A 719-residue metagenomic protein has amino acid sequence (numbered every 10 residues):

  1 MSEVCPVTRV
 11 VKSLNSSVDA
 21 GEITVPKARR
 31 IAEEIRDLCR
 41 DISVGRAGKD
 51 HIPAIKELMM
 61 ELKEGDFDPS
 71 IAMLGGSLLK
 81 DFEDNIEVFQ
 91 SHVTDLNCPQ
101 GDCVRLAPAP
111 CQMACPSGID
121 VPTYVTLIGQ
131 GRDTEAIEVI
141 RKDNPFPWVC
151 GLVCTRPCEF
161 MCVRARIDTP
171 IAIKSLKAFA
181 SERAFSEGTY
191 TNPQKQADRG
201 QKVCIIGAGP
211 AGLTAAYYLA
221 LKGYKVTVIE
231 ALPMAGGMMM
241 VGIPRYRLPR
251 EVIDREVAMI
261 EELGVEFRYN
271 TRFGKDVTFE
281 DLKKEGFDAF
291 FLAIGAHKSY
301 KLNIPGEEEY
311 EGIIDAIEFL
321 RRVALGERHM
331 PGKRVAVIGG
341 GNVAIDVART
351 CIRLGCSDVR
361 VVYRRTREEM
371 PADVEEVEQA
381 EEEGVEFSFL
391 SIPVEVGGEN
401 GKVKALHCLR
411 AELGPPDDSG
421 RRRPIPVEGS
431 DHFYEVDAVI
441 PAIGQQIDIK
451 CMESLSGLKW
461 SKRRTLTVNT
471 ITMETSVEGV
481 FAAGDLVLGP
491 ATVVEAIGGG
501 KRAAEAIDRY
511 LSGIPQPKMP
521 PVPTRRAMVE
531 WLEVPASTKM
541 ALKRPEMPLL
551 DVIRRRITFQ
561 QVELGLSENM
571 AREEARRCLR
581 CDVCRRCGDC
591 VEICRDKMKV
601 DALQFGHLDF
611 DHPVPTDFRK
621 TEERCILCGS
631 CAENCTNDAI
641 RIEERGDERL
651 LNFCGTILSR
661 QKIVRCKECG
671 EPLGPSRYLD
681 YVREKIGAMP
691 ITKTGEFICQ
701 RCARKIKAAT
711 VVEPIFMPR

Functional and structural regions predicted by a protein language model:
Q90-A114, E135-R156, G188-C204, A211 (+11 more regions): Ferredoxin-like iron-sulfur electron-transfer modules
R105-Q130, G151-A180, G264-F267, N303 (+4 more regions): Iron-sulfur cluster-binding cysteine motifs and their immediate structural context in ferredoxin-like electron-transfer
A180-A197, R255-K275, S299-L354, W460-S476: Glycine-rich dinucleotide-binding loop and its adjacent helix/turn
A197, K202-I206, D254-I304, E395-H407 (+3 more regions): Feature captures the FAD/FMN-dependent oxidoreductase FAD-binding
Q201-T227, A344-I352: N-terminal Rossmann-like FAD-binding beta1-loop-alpha1 element of flavoenzymes
V228, L232-L263, F267, V323 (+3 more regions): Rossmann-like dinucleotide-binding cores of NAD(P)H-dependent redox enzymes
E309-K333, P416-P490: FAD-site-proximal beta/loop scaffold in flavoenzymes
L486-L511: A conserved FAD-binding loop/helix module that cradles the flavin
